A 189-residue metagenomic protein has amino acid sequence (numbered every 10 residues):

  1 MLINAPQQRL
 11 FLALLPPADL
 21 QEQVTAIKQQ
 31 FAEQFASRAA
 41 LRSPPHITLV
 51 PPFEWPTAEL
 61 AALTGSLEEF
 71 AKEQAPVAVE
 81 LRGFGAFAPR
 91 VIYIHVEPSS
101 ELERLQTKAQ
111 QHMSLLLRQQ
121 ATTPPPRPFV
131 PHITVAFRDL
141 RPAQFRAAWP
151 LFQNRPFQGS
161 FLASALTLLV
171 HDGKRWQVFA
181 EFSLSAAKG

Functional and structural regions predicted by a protein language model:
M1-A78, S99-G159, A165, R175-G189: Basic, often amphipathic N-terminal segments
G85-V91: Short, basic/glycine-rich phosphate-binding loops at helix/coil junctions that contact nucleotide phosphates
V91-I92, W176: Hydrophobic residues embedded in beta-strands of well-ordered beta-sheets
Y93-P98: Short histidine-centered catalytic/ligand-binding loop motif
L168-V170: Short, exposed beta-strand-loop hairpins at the edges of beta-sheets in extracellular/periplasmic proteins
